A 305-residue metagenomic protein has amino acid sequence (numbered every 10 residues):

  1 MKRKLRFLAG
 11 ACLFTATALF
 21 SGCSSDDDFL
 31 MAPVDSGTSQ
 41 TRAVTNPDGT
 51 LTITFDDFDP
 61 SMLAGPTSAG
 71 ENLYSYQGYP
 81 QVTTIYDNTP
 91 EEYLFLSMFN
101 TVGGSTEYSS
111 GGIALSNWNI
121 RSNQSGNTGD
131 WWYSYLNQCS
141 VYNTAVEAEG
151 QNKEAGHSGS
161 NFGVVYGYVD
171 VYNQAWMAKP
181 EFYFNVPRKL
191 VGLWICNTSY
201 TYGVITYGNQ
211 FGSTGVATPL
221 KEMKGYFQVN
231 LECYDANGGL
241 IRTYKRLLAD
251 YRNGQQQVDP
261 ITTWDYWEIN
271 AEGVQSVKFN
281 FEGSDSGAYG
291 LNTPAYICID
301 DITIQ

Functional and structural regions predicted by a protein language model:
M1-A9: Bacterial N-terminal signal peptides that target proteins for export
L19-G22: C-terminal motif of bacterial Sec signal peptides marking the signal peptidase cleavage site
S24-D27: Bacterial signal peptide processing site
G37-A178, N185: N-terminal targeting leaders for non-cytosolic proteins
N185-G192, V274: Extended extracellular/luminal ectodomain segments enriched in beta-structured repeat modules
V191, I195-N197, Y202: Secretory/extracellular carbohydrate-interaction modules and structurally similar beta-sandwich "look-alikes"
V204-V229: Short coil-to-beta strand junction motifs in C2/discoidin
K224-Q305: Terminal, low-complexity interaction segments
